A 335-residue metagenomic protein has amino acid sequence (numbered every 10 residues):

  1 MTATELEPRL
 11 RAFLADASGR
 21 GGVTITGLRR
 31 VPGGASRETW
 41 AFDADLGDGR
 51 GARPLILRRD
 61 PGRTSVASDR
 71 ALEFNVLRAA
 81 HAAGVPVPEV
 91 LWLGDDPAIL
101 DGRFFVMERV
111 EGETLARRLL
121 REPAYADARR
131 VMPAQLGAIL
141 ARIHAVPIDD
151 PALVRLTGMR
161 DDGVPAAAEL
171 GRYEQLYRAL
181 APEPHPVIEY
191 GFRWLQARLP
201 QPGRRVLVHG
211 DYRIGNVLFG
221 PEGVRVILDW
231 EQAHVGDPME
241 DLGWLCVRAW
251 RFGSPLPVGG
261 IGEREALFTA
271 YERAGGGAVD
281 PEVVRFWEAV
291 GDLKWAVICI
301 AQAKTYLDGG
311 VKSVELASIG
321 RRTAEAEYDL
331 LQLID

Functional and structural regions predicted by a protein language model:
M1-G21: Juxta-kinase regulatory segment immediately upstream of eukaryotic protein kinase catalytic domains
R29-Y190, R198-R204: ATP-binding pocket architecture of kinase catalytic cores
R205-L207, R225: Conserved protein kinase catalytic-loop anchor
L207-H209, I214: Catalytic-loop of the protein kinase fold
L228-A233: Activation of the activation-loop gatekeeper triad in protein kinase-fold domains
E240-G276, V290-G309: Active-site activation/catalytic loop segments of kinase-like enzymes and analogous catalytic loops in related
A278-V290: All-alpha amphipathic helical-bundle segments outside canonical DNA-binding/catalytic cores that form hydrophobic
